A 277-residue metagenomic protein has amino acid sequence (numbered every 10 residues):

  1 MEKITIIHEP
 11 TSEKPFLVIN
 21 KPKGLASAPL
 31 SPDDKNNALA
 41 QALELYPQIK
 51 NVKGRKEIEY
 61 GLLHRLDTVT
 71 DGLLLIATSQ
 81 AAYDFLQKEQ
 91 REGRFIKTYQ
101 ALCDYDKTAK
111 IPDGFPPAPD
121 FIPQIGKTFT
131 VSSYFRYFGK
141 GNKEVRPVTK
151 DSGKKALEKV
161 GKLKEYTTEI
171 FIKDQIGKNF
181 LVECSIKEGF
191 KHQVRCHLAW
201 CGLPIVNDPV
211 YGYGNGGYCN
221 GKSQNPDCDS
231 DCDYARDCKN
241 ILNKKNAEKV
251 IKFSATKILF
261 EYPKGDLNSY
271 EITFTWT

Functional and structural regions predicted by a protein language model:
M1-T277: RNA pseudouridine synthases
